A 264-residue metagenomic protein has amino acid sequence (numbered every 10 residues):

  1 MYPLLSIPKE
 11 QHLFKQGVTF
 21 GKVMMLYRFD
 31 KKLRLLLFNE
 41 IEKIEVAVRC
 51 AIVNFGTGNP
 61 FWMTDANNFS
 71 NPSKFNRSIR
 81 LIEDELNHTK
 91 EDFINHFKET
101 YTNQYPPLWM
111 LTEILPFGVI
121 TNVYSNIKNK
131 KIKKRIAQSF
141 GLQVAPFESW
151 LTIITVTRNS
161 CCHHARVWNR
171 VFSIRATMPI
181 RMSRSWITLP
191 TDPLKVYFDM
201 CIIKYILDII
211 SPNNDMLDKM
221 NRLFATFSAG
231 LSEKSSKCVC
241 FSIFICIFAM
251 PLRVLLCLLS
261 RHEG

Functional and structural regions predicted by a protein language model:
M1-V156, W168-S260: Extended intrinsically disordered or low-complexity regions, especially N/C-terminal cytosolic tails and loops, rather
H164: Acidic/aromatic/glycine-rich contiguous surface patches that form carbohydrate-binding/processing clefts and analogous
